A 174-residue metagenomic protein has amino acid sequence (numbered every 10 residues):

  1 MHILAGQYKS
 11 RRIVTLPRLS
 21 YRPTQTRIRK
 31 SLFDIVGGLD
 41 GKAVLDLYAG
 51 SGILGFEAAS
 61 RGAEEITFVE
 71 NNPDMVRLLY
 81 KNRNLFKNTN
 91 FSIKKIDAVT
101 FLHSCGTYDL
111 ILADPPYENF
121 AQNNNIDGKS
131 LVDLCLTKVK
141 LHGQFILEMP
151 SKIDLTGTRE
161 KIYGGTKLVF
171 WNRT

Functional and structural regions predicted by a protein language model:
M1-T174: Class I S-adenosyl-L-methionine-dependent methyltransferase catalytic core
